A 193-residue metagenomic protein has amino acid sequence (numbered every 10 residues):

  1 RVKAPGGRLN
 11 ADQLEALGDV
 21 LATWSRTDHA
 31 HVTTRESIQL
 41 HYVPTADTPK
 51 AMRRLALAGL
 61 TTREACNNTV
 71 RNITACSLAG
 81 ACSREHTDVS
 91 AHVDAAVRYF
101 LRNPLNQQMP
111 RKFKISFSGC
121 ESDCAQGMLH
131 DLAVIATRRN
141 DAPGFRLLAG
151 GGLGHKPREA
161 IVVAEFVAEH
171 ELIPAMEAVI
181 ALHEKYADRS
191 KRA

Functional and structural regions predicted by a protein language model:
R1-P143, P174: Small-residue-enriched alpha-helical segments and adjacent helix-cap loops that form tight helix-helix packing
N68-C76, R146-E159: Residues forming anionic-ligand binding surfaces in small-molecule and nucleic-acid pockets of primarily soluble enzymes
V70-N72, N103-L105, L147, A164-F166 (+1 more regions): Short C-terminal domain-edge/linker segments immediately following a structured domain
R111-F113, F145, V162, L182-H183: Broad hydrophobic/π-residue packing in well-ordered secondary structure
L153-A187: Internal alpha/beta scaffold segment
D188-A193: N-terminal leader/propeptide and maturation segments of large enzyme subunits in energy/redox metabolism and hydrolases
